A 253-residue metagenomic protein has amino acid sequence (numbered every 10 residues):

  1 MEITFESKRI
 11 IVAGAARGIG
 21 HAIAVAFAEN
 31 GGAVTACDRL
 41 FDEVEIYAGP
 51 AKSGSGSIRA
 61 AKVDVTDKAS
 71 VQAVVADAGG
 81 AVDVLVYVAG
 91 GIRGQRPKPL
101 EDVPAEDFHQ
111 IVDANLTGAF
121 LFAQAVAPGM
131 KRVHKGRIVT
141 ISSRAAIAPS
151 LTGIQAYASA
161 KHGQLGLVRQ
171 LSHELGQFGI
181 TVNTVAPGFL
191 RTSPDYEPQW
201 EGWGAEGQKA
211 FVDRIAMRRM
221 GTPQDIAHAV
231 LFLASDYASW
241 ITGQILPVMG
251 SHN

Functional and structural regions predicted by a protein language model:
V71, R96-L100, P104-H109, F211: Substrate-binding pocket helix/loop in short-chain dehydrogenase/reductase
I92, A105, V139-G163, V168-Q177 (+1 more regions): Catalytic loop of short-chain dehydrogenase/reductase
A123-Q124, R169: A short, exposed helix-loop element centered on a Lys and neighboring polar residues
P128, H173-E174, S239: Alpha-helical segment proximal to the catalytic Tyr-Lys
G176, T181, I241-G243: Short, small/polar-rich loop/turn modules that mediate ligand/substrate recognition or access, typified
Q177, F189-I215: A glycine/serine/threonine-rich, flexible loop-to-helix segment that serves as the NAD(P) cofactor-binding "lid"
V230-L231, T242-N253: Short C-terminal tail/terminal secondary-structure segment of NAD(P)H-dependent dehydrogenase/reductase domains
